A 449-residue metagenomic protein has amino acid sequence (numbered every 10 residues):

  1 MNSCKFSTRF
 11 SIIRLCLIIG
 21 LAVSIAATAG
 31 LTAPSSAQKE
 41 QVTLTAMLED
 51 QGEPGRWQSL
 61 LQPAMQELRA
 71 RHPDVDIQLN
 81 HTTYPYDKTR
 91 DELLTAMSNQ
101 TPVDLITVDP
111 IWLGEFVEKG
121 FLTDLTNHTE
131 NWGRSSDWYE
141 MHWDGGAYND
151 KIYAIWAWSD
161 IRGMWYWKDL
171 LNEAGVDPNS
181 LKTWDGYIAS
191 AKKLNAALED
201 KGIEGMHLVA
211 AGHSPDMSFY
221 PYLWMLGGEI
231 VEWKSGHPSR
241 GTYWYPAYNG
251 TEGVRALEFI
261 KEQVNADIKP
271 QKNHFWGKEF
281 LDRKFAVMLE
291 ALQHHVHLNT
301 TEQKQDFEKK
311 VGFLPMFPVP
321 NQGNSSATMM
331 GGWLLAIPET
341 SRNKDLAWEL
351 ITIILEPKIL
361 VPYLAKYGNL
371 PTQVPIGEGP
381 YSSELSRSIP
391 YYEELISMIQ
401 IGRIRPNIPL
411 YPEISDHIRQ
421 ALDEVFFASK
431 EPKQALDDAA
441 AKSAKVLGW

Functional and structural regions predicted by a protein language model:
N2-F6, F10, R14-A22, A26-F121 (+9 more regions): Conserved N-terminal structural module of periplasmic/extracytoplasmic solute-binding proteins
P34, L314-P318, A365-Q420, E424 (+1 more regions): Long, aromatic- and glycine/proline-rich binding clefts that accommodate carbohydrate-like moieties
R56, I351-P375: Periplasmic-binding protein-like
A96, D104, W132-L170, Q322-A327 (+1 more regions): A structural signal for short loop-to-beta-strand junctions that line the ligand-binding cleft of periplasmic/secreted
V108-R162, Y222-L223, E308-F317, E384-R387 (+1 more regions): Hinge/lid segment of periplasmic solute-binding proteins
Y148-A157, R162, I188-T242, F285: Extracytoplasmic/periplasmic solute-binding protein
W165-K168, A327-R342: A bilobed periplasmic-binding-protein/Venus flytrap-type ligand-binding module shared by bacterial periplasmic
S190-N195, K234-Q271, M316-V319: Glycine-centered hinge/linker elements that transmit conformational signals in sensory and ligand-binding systems
